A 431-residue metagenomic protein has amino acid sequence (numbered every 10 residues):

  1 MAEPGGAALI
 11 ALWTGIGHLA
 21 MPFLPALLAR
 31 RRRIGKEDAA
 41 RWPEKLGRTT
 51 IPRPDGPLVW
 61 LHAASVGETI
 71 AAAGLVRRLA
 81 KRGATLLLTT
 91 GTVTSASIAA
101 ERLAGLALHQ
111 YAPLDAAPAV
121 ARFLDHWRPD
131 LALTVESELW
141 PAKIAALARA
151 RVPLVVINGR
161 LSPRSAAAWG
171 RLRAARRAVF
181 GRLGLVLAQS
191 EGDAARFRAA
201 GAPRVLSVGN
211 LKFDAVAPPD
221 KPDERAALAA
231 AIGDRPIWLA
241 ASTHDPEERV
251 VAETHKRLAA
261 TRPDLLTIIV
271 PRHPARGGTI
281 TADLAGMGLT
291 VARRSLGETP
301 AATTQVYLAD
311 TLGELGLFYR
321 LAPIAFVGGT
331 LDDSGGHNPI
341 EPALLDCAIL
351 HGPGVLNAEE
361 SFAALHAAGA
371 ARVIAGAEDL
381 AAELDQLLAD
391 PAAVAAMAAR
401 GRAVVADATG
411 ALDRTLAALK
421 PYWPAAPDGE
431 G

Functional and structural regions predicted by a protein language model:
M1-G431: Nucleotide-activated sugar donor-binding and catalytic core shared by glycosyltransferases and related lipid-linked
